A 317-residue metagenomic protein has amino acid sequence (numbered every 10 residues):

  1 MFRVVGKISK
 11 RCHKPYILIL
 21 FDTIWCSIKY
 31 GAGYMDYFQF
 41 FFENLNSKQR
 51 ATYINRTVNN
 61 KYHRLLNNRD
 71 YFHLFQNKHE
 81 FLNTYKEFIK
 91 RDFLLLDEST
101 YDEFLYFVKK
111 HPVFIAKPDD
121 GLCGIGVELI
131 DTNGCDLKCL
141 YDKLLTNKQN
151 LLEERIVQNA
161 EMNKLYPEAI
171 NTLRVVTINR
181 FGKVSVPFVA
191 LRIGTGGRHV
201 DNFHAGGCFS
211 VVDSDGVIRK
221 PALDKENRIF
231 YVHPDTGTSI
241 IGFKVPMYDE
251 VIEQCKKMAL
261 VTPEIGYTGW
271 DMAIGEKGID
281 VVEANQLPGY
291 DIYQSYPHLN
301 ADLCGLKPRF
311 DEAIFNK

Functional and structural regions predicted by a protein language model:
M1-F107, L122: Conserved N-proximal alpha/beta basic substrate-recognition cap immediately N-terminal to, or forming the N-lobe
L65-V176, R180-G182: Active-site nucleotide/adenylate-binding loops and adjacent lid/helix of ATP-dependent enzymes
L95-S99, L191, T268-D271: Acidic carboxylate-rich catalytic motifs and surrounding loops in phosphoryl-/glycosyl-chemistry enzymes
V113-I115, Y267-W270: A short linear hydrophobic-aromatic micro-motif
F114, S185-P187, D280-V282: Protein kinase-like catalytic core scaffold
D120, E154-I156, T177-N179, I193 (+2 more regions): Short, flexible loop/turn elements at secondary-structure junctions
I170-E253: ATP-dependent carboxylate/phosphate-activation module, predominantly the ATP-grasp catalytic core and closely related
F230-K256, L260-Y267, I274-K317: C-terminal active-site "lid" helix and adjoining low-complexity regulatory extension at the edge of ATP-using catalytic
